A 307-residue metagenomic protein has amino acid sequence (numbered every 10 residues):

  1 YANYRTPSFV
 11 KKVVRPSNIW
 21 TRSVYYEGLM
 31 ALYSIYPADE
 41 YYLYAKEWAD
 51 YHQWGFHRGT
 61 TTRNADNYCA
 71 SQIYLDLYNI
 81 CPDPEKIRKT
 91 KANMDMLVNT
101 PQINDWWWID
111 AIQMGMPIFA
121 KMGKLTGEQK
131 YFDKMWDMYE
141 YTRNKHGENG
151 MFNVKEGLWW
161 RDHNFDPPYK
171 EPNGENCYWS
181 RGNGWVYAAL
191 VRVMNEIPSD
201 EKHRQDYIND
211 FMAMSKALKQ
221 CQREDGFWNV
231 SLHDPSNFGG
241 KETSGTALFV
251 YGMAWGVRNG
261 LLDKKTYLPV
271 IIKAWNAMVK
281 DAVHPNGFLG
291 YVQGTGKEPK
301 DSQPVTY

Functional and structural regions predicted by a protein language model:
Y1-S23, L32-Y51, G55, G59-S71 (+4 more regions): CBM-like carbohydrate-recognition segments
P7, D50-H57, D95-Q102, D162-N176 (+2 more regions): Acidic/His metal-coordination segments adjacent to aromatic residues that form catalytic metal sites in metalloenzymes
Y26, Y33, Y78, G123 (+3 more regions): Alpha-solenoid repeat junctions
P84-F119: Asp-box/WD-like beta-propeller blade repeats and closely related beta-sheet repeat scaffolds
I109-D110, A120-L232, G239-V250, L262-E298: Extended ligand-binding clefts on enzyme/binding-domain cores
